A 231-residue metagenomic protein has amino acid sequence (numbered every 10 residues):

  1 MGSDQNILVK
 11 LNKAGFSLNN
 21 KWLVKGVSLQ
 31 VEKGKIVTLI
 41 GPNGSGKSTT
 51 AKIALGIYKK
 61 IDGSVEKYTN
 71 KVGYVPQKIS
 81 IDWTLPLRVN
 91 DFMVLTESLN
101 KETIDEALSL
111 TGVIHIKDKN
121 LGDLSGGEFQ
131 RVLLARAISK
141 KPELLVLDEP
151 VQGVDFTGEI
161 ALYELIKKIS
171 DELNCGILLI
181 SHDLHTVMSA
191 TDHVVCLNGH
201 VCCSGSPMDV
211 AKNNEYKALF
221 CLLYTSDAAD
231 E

Functional and structural regions predicted by a protein language model:
K101-I116: Conserved ABC ATPase "signature" region
N120-L124, E128: Conserved ABC ATPase signature
K141: Conserved catalytic motifs of ABC-family nucleotide-binding domains
L145-E149: Catalytic Walker B motif of ABC-type/P-loop ATPase nucleotide-binding domains
S181-H182: H-loop/switch region of ABC-family ATPase nucleotide-binding domains
V194-S206: H-loop (His-switch) and adjacent beta-strand-loop-beta switch element of ABC-type ATPase nucleotide-binding domains
Y224-A229: Conserved small/polar residues in nucleotide/adenosyl-binding loops
